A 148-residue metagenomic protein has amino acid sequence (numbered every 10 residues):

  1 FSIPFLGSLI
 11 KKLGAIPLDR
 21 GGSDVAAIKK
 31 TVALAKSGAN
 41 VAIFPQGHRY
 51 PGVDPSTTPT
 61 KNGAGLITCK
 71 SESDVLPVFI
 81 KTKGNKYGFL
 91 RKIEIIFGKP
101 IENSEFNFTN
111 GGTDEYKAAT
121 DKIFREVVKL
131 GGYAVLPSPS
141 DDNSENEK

Functional and structural regions predicted by a protein language model:
F1-G22, K30: Catalytic core of membrane glycerolipid acyltransferases/transacylases, capturing the structured, soluble-facing
F1-S2, D24-V25, H48-Y50: A short acidic, glycine/proline-enriched capping/turn motif at secondary-structure boundaries, especially helix N-cap
I28-K148: Non-catalytic C-terminal accessory region of glycerolipid acyltransferases and related lyso-lipid remodeling enzymes
